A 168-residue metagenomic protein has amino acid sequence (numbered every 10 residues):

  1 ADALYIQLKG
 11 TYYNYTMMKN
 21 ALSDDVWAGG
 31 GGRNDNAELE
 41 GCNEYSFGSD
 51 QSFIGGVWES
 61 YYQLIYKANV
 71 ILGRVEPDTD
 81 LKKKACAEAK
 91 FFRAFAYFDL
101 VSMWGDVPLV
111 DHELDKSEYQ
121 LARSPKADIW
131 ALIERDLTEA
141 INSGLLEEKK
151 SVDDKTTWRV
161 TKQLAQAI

Functional and structural regions predicted by a protein language model:
A1-W27: Hydrophobic alpha-helical membrane-insertion signals
D2-T11, N36-W104, E118-D128, R135-D154: Conserved, well-structured interaction surfaces
T16-M17, W104-L109: Short, solvent-exposed loop/turn and secondary-structure capping segments
A89, A96, V160, A165-A167: The tetratricopeptide repeat
D111-L114: Outer-membrane beta-barrel translocator domains and adjoining extracellular loop/strand segments of Gram-negative
K126, W130, K162-Q163: Amphipathic alpha-helical segments in well-structured domains
